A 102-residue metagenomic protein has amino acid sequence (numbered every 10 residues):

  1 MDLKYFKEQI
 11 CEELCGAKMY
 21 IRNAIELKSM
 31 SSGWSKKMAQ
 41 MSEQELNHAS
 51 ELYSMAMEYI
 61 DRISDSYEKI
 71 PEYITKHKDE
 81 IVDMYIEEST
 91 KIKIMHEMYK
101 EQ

Functional and structural regions predicted by a protein language model:
M1-Q102: Non-heme di-metal
